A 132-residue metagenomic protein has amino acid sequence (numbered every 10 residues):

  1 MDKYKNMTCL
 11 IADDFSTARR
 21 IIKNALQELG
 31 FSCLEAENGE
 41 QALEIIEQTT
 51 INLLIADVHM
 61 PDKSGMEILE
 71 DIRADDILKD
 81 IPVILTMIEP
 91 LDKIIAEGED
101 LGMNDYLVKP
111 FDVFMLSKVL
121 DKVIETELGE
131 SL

Functional and structural regions predicted by a protein language model:
S16-L34, L101: Two-component/phosphorelay signaling modules centered on CheY-like receiver
G30-E37, I45, L107: Short hydrophobic/Thr-rich beta-strand motif most characteristic of the beta2 strand and flanking loop of CheY-like
T49-I55, M60: Active-site beta3 strand of CheY-like receiver
P61, E70, K79, L91: The feature encodes the CheY-like receiver
F111-L120: C-terminal output helix
